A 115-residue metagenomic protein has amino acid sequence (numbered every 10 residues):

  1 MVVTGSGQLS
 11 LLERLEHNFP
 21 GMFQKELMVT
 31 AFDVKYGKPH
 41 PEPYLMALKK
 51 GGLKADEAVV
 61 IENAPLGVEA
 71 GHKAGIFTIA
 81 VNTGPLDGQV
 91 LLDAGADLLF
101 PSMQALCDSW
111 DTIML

Functional and structural regions predicted by a protein language model:
G7-Q8, L12-L115: Asp-based, Mg2+/Mn2+-dependent phosphohydrolase catalytic module
